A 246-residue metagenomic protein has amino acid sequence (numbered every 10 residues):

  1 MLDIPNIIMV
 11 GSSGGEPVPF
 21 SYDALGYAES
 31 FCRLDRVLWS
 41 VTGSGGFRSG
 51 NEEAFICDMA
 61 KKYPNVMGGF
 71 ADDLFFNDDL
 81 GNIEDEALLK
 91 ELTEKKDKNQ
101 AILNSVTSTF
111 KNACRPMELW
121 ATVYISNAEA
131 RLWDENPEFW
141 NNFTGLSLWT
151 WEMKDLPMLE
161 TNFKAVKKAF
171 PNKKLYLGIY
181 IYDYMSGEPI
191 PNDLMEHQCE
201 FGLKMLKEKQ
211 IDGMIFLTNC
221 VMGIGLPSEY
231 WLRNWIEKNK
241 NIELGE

Functional and structural regions predicted by a protein language model:
M1-E246: Glycan-processing catalytic domains of CAZymes
